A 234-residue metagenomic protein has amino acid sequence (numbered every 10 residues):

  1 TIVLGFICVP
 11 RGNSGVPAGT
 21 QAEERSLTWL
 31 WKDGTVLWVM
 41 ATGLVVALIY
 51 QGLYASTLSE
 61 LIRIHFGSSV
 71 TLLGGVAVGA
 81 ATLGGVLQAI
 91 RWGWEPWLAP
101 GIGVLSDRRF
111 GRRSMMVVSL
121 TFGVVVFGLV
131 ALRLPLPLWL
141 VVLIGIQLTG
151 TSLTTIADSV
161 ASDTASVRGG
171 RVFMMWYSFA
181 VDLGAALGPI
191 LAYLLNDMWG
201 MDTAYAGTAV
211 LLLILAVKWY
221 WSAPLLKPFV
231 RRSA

Functional and structural regions predicted by a protein language model:
T1-A18, L215-A223: C-terminal membrane-cytosol helix-exit motif in multi-pass small-molecule transporters
V9-A41, A234: Juxtamembrane intracellular "pre-TM" segments in multi-pass secondary transporters
L44, L138-S152: Hydrophobic core of transmembrane alpha-helices in multi-pass small-molecule transporters, especially MFS/SLC-type
S56-A81: Short amphipathic helix-loop junctions that connect adjacent transmembrane helices in Major Facilitator Superfamily/SLC
W92-P100, A185-A186: Residue-level signature of mid-helix packing/kink "hotspots" within the transmembrane helices of 12-pass Major
W97-G111, N196: Helix-to-loop junctions at the C-terminal end of transmembrane segments in multipass secondary transporters
R113-G128, A209: Structural signature of the two symmetry-related core transmembrane helices
S152-S166: Intracellular juxtamembrane helix-capping segments at the cytosolic ends of symmetry-related transmembrane helices
